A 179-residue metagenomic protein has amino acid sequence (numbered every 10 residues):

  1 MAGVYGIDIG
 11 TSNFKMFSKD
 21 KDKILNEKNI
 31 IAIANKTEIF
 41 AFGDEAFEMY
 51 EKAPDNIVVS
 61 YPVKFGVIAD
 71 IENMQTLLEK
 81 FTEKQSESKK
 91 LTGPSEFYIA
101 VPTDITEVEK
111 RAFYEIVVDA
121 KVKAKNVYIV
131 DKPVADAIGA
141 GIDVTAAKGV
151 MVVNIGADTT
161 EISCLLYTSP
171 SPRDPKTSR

Functional and structural regions predicted by a protein language model:
M1-E27, A32-F40, D44-A157, C164-S169: Nucleotide/phosphate-binding catalytic cleft detector across ATP-hydrolyzing and phosphate-transferring enzymes
Y167-R179: Single conserved hydrophobic/aromatic residue that forms the stacking wall/gate of nucleotide- or nucleobase-binding
